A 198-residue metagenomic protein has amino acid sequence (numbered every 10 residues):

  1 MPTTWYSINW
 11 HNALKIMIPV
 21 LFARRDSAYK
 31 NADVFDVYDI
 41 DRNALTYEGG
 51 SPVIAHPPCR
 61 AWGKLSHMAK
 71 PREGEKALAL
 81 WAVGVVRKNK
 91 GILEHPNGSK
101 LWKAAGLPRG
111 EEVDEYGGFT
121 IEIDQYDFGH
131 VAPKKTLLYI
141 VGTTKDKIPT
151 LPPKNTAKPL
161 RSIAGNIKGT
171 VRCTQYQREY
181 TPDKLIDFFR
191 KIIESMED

Functional and structural regions predicted by a protein language model:
P2-D198: Class I S-adenosyl-L-methionine
